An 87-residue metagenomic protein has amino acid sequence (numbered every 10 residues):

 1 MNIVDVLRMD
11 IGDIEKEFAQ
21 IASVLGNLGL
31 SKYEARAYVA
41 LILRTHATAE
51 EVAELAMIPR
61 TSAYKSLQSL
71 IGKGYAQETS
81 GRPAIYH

Functional and structural regions predicted by a protein language model:
D13-N27: Short, Lys/Arg-enriched N-terminal segment that forms or immediately precedes the first helix of a structured domain
N27-A35, H46: Short helix-coil-helix linker/hinge
R36-A40: Pre-recognition alpha-helix immediately N-terminal to the DNA-recognition helix within helix-turn-helix or winged-helix
I42-T48: Short capping segments at the starts of secondary-structure elements
E51-A56: A short acidic, leucine-rich amphipathic alpha-helix
M57-S69: Short amphipathic alpha-helical interaction segments
G74-Y75: Glycine-centered, phosphate/nucleic-acid-interacting loop/turn motifs that mediate DNA/RNA or nucleotide
T79-Y86: Short, Lys/Arg-rich nucleic-acid/phosphate-binding segment
